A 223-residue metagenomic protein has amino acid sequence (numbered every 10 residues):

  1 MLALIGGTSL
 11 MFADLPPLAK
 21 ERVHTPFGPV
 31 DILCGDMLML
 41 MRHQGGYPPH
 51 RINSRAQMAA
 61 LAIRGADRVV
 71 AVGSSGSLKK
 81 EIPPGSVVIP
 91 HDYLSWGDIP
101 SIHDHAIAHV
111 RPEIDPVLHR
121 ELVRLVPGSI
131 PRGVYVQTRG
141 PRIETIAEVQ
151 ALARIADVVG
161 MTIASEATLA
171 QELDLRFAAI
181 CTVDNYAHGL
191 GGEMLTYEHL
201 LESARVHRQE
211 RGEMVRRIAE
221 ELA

Functional and structural regions predicted by a protein language model:
M1-V110: Metabolite-binding pocket within alpha/beta catalytic cores that recognizes anionic/polar moieties
G45-H50, V136-R139, A156: Short, flexible loop segments at the rims of nucleotide/cofactor-binding pockets, characterized by
A62-G65, E81, I155, T168-R176: Alpha-helix C-terminal capping segments
P112-R154, E166: Active-site rim beta-loop-alpha module in soluble metabolic enzymes
M161-H199: Zn-dependent metallopeptidase/amidohydrolase metal-coordination segment
H188-A223: His/Asp/Glu-rich mid-to-C-terminal helical/loop segments that flank catalytic regions of hydrolases
